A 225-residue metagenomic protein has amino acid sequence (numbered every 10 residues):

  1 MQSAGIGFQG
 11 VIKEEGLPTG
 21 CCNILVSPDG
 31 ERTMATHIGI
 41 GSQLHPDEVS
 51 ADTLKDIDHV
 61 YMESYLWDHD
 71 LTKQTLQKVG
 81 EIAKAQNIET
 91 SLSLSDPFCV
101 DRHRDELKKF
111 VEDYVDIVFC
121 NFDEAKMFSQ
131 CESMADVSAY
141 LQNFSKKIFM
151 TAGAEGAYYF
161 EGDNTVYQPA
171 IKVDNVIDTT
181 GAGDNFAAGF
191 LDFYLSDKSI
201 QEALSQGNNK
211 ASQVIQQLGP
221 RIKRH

Functional and structural regions predicted by a protein language model:
M1-M62: Conserved N-terminal subdomain of the carbohydrate kinase-like
A4, D113-Y114, F144: Short, structured coil segments at secondary-structure junctions
F8, T90-S91, I148: Hydrophobic beta-strand scaffold residues
T33-A35, F128, V214: Residues that scaffold the ATP/ADP-binding catalytic core of kinase and kinase-like folds
G39-G41, D123, I171-D174: Short, acidic/turn-prone active-site loops that include or flank metal/cofactor- and phosphate-binding residues
L54-K55, V111-E112, Q142: A short, aliphatic-rich alpha-helical micro-motif
H59-S138, G156: Conserved beta-alpha-beta core of the PfkB/ribokinase-like small-molecule kinase fold
E81-A85, D105, Q130-H225: Conserved phosphate-binding/catalytic region of the ribokinase-like
